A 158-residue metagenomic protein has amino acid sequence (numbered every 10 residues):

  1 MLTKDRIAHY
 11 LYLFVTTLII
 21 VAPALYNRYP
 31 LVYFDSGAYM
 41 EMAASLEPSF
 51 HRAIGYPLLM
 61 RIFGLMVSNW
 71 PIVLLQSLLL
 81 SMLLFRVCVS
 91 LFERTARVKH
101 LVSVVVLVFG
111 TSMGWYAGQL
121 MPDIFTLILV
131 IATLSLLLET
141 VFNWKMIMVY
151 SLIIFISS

Functional and structural regions predicted by a protein language model:
M1-I20: Start-transfer (signal-anchor) and selected internal transmembrane alpha helices of multi-pass inner/ER membrane
L25-M40, E47-V67: Extracytoplasmic catalytic/substrate-binding loops of multi-pass membrane glycan-assembly enzymes
P48-H51, L59-Q76, L91-T95, S112 (+1 more regions): Juxtamembrane segments of multi-pass membrane glycosylation machinery that transfer sugars from lipid-linked donors
W70-R94, V105, F109, I128 (+2 more regions): Transmembrane-helix motifs of polytopic, lipid-linked glycan transferases
H100-T111, I154: Short helix- or helix-capping micro-motifs that position conserved polar/aromatic residues at function-defining sites
W115-F125: Short acidic/glycine- and proline-prone juxtamembrane loop motifs at membrane-interface regions of multi-pass membrane
T133-M148: Membrane-interface transmembrane helices that cradle and orient dolichyl/undecaprenyl
M146-S158: Membrane-interface alpha helices of multi-pass inner-membrane proteins
